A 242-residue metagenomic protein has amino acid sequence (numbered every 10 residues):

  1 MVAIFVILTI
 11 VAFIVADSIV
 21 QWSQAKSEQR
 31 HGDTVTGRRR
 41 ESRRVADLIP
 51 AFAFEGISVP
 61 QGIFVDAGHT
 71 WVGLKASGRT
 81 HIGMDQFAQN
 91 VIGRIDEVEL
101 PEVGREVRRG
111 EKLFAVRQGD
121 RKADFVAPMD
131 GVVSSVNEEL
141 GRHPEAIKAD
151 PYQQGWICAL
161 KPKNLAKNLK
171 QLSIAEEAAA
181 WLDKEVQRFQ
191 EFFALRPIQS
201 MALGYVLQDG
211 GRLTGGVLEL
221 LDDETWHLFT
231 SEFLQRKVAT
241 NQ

Functional and structural regions predicted by a protein language model:
M1-Q242: Contiguous, well-folded functional domains in the mature portion of proteins
